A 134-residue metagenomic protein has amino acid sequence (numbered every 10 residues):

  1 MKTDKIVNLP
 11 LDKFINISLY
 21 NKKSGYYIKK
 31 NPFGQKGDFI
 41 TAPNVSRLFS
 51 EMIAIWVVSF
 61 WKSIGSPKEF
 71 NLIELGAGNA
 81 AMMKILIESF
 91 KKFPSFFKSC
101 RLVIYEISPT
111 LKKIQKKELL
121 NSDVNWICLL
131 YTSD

Functional and structural regions predicted by a protein language model:
M1-L75, N79-L129: Rossmann-like AdoMet
Y131-D134: Conserved small/polar residues in nucleotide/adenosyl-binding loops
